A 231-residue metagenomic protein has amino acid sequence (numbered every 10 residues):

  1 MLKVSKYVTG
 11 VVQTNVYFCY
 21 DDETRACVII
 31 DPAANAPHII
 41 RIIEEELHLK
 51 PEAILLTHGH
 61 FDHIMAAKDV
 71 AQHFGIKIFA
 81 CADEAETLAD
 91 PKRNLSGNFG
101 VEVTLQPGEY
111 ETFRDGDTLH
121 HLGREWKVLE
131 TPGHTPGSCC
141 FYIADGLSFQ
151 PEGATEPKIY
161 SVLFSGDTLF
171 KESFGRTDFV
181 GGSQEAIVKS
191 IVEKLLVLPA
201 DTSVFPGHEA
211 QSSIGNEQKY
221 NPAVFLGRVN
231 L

Functional and structural regions predicted by a protein language model:
M1-L47, C140-Q150, E156-P157, S161-F164: Conserved beta-strand hairpin/beta-sheet module of binuclear metal-dependent hydrolase folds, prominently
Y7, F113, T131: Hydrophobic residues at beta-strand termini and immediately following loops that shape nucleotide-binding pockets
C19, T57, T131: Conserved S/T- and glycine-rich ATP-binding loop of Class I adenylate-forming
R25, N94-L95, E125-L231: Metallo-beta-lactamase
C27, A34-E125, G146-Q150, K219-G227: Active-site HxH/HxHxD metal-binding segment of metal-dependent hydrolases
I30, I78-A80, S165, P206: Hydrophobic residues in well-ordered beta-strands that form the structural core
